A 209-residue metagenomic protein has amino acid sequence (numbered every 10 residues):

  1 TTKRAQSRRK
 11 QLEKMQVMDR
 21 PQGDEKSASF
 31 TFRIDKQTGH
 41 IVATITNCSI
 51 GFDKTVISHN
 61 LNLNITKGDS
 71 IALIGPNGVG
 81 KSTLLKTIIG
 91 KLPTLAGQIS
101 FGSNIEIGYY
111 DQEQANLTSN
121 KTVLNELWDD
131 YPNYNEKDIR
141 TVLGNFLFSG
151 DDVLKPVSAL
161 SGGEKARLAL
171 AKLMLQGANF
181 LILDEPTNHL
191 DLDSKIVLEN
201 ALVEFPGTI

Functional and structural regions predicted by a protein language model:
T1-D35, L95-A96, P132-Y134, D138: Extended, highly charged alpha-helical segments
F32-I209: ABC ATP-binding cassette signature C-motif
